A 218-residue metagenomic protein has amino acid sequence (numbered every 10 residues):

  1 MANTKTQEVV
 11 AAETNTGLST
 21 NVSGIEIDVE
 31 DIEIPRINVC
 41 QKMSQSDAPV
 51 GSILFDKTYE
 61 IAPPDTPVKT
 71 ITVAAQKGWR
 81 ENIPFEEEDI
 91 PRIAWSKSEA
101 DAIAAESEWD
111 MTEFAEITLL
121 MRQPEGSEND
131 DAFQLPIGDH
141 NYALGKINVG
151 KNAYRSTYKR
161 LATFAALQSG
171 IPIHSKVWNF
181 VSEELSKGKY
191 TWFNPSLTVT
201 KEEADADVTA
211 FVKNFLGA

Functional and structural regions predicted by a protein language model:
M1-I137, K187-N194, T198-A204: OB-fold ssDNA-binding interfaces and closely related basic DNA-contact patches used across DNA replication/repair
F85-K97, N152-T157, S169-S175: Short linear motifs at secondary-structure transitions and domain/linker junctions
E113-T118, D131, H140-G145, I171-W178: Generic beta-strand structural signal
T118-L120, G145-G150, V181, T198: Residues in well-ordered beta-strands of folded domains
Q123-F164: Short acidic, glycine/tyrosine-flanked loop/strand segments centered on an H-E-D-like triad
A162-A218: Long, compositionally biased interface segments
